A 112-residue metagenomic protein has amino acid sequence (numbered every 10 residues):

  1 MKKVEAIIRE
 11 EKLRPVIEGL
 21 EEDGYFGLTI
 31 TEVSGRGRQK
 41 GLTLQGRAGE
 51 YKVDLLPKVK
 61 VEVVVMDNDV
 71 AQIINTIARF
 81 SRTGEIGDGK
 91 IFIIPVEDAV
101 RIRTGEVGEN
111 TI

Functional and structural regions predicted by a protein language model:
M1-I112: Positively charged, small/polar-rich N-terminal and surface patches that mediate targeting and assembly and bind
